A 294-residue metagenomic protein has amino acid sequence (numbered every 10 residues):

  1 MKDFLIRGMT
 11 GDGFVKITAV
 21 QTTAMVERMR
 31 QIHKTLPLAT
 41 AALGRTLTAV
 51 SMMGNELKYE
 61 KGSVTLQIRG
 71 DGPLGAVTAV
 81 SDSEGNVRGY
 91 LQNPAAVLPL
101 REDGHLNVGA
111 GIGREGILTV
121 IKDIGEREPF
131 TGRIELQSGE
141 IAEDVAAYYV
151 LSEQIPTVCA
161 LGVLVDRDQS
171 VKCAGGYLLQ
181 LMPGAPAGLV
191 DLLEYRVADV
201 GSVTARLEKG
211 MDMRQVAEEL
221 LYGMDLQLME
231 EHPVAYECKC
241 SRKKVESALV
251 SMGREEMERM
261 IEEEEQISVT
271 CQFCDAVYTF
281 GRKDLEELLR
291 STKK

Functional and structural regions predicted by a protein language model:
M1-E230: Interaction interfaces in information-processing and related assembly proteins
A198-K294: Cys/His-clustered metal-coordination modules, chiefly Zn-binding fingers
